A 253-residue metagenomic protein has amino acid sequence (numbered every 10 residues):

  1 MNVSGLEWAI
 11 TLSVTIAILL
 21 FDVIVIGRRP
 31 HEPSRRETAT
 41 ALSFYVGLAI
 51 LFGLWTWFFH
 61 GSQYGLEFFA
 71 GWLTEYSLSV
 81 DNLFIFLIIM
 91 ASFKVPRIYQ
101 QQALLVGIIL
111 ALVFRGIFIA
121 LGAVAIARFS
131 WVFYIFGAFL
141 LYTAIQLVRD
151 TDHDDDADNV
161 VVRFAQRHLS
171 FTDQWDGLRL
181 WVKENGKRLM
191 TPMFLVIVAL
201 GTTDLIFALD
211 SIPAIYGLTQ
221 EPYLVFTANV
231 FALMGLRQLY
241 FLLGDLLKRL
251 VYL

Functional and structural regions predicted by a protein language model:
M1-L253: Multi-pass alpha-helical transmembrane bundle typical of ion/small-solute transporters and intramembrane aspartyl
